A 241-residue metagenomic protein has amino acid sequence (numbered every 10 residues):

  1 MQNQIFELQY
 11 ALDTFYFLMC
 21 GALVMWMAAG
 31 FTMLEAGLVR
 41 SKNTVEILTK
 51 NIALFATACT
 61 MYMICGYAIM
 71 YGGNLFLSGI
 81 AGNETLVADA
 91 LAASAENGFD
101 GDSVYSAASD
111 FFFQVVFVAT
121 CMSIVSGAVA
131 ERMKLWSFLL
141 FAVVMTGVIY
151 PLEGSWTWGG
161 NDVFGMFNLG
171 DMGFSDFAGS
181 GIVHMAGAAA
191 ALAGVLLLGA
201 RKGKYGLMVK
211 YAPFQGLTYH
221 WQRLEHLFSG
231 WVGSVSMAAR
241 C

Functional and structural regions predicted by a protein language model:
M1-C241: Hydrophobic alpha-helical transmembrane bundles of multi-pass membrane proteins
